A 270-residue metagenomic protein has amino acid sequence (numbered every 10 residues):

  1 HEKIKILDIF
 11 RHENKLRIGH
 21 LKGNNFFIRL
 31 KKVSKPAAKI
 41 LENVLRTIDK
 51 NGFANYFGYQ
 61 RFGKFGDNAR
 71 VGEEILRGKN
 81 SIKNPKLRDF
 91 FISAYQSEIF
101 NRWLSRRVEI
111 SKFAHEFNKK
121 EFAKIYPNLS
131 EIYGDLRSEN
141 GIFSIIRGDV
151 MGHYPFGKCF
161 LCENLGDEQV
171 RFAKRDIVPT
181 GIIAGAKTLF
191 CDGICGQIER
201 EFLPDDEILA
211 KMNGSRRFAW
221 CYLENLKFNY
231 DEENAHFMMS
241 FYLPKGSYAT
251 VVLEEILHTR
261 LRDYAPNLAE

Functional and structural regions predicted by a protein language model:
H1-E270: Non-catalytic, substrate/partner-engaging modules appended to enzymatic cores
